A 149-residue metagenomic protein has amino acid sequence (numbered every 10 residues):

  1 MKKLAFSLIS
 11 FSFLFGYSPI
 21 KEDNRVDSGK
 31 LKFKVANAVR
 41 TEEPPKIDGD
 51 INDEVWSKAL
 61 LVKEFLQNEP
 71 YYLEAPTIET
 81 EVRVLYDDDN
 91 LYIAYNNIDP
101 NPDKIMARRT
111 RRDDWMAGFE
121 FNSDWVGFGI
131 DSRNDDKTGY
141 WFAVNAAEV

Functional and structural regions predicted by a protein language model:
L4-S12: Sec-dependent N-terminal signal peptides
S10, E42-E43: N-terminal hydrophobic or amphipathic segments with adjacent small-residue motifs that include Sec signal peptides
L14-K30: Bacterial Sec-dependent signal peptides at the C-terminal "C-region" and cleavage site
R25, V35, V39-T41, I47-V149: Surface-exposed, glycine/proline- and aromatic-rich loop segments on solvent-exposed faces across compartments
